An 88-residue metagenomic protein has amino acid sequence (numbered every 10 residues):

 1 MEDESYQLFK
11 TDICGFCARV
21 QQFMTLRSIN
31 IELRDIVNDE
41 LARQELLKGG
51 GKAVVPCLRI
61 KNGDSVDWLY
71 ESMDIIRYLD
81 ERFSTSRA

Functional and structural regions predicted by a protein language model:
M1-I31: Local sequence-structure signature of Cys/Sec-based thiol-disulfide redox active-site neighborhoods
F9, R59, Y70: Residue-level detector of conserved, well-ordered beta-strand and adjacent loop positions that form binding/recognition
D12, D35-N38, D64: Structured beta->alpha junctions
F16, V20, A42, V54 (+1 more regions): Amphipathic alpha-helical interface surfaces
I29-A42: Thiol-based oxidoreductase modules, predominantly thioredoxin-like and allied folds used for disulfide exchange
R43-K48: Short, charge-rich, low-complexity interaction segments located in flexible loops at or near secondary-structure
G49-R59: Structural micro-motif
N62-R87: Non-catalytic, surface beta->alpha helical segment in thiol-disulfide oxidoreductase systems
